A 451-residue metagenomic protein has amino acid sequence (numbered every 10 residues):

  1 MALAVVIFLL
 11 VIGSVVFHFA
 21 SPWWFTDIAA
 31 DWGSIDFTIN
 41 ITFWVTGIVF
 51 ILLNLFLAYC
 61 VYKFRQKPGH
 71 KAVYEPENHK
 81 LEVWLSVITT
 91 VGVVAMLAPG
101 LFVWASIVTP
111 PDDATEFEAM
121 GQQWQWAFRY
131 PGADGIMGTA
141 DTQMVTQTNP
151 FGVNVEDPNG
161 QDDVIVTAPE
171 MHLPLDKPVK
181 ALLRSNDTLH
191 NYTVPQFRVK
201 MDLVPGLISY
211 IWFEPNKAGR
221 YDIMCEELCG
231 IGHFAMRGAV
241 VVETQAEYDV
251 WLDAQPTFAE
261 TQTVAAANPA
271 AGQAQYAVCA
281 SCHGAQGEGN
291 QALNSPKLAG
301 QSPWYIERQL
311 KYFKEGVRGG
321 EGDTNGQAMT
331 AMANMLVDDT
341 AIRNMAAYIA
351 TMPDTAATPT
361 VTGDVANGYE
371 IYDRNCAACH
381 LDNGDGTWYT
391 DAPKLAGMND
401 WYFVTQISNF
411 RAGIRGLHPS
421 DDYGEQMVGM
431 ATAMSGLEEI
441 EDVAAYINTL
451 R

Functional and structural regions predicted by a protein language model:
M1-F19, I48-L55: Alpha-helical transmembrane segments of integral membrane proteins, especially early/N-terminal helices
M1-F8, I39-F43, E82-V87: Alpha-helical transmembrane segments and their helix-start/interface "positive-inside/aromatic belt" motifs in integral
V15-I39, V61-A266: Non-transmembrane, membrane-proximal soluble domains of secreted or membrane proteins
F50-Q66: Transmembrane alpha-helical segments in integral membrane proteins
I165-V166, E247-Y276, Q286-N294, N344-Y372 (+2 more regions): Electrostatic cytochrome c docking/interface patches
P215, E227, Q273-H283, N294-R308 (+1 more regions): Extended non-catalytic domains of envelope/secretory-pathway proteins
C225-E226, G272, A277-Q286, M345 (+6 more regions): The canonical Cys-X-X-Cys-His
M236, N290-K297, F313-R343, I349-M352 (+3 more regions): Axial heme c-ligation environment in periplasmic c-type cytochrome domains
